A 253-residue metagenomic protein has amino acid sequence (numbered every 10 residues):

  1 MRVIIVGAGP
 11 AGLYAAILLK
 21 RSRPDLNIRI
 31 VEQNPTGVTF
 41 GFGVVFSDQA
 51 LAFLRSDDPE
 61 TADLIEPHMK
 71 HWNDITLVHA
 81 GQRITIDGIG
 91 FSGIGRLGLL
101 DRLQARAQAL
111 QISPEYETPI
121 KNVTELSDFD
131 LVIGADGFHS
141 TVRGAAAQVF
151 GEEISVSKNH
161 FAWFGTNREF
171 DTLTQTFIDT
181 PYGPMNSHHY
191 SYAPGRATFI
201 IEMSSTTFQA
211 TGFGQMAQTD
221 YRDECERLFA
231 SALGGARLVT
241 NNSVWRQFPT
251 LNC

Functional and structural regions predicted by a protein language model:
M1-A11: Beta1/beta-strand and adjacent pyrophosphate-binding region of the FAD-binding site in flavoprotein oxidoreductases
A11, A15, T36, H139: Conserved Rossmann-like nucleotide-cofactor binding loop
L18-G41: Glycine-rich FAD pyrophosphate-binding loop
S47-W163: Conserved N-terminal helical subregion
D87-I89, G95, L110, D171-N252: Conserved FAD/dinucleotide-binding core of flavoprotein oxidoreductases
F161-T172: Glycine-rich loop(s) and the adjacent beta-strand/alpha-helix scaffold that form part
